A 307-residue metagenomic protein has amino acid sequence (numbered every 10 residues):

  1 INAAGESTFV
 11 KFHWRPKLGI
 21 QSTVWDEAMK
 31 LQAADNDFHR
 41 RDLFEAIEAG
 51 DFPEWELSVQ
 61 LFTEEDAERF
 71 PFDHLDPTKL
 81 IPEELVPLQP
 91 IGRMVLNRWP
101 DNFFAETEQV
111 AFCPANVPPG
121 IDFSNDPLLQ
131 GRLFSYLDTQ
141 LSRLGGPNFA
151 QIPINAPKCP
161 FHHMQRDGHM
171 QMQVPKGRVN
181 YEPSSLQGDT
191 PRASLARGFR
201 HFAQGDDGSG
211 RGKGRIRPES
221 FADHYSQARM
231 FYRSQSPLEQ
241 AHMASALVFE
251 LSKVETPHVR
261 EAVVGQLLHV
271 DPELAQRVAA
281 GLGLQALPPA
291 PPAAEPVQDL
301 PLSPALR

Functional and structural regions predicted by a protein language model:
I1-R307: Active-site-adjacent core segments of small-molecule enzymes
